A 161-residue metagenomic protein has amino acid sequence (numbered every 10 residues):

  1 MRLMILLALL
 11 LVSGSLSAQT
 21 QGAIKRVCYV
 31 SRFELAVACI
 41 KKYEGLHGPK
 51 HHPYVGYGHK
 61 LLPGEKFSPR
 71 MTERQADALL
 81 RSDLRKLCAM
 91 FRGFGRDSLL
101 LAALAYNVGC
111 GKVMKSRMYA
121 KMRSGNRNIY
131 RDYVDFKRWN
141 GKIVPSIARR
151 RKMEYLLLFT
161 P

Functional and structural regions predicted by a protein language model:
M1-M4: Positively charged n-region of N-terminal signal peptides that target proteins for export
A8, A38, P53, L99: Residue-level detector of short, conserved catalytic/binding motifs and their immediate flanks
A8-S17: Hydrophobic h-region of N-terminal signal peptides that target proteins for export in Gram-negative bacteria
S17-H47, H59-K66, M71-R92, G111-P161: Long, amphipathic alpha-helical surface segments
A23, Y54, L104-A105: Short secondary-structure boundary micro-motifs
F33, R96-L99: Loop/turn elements at helix/coil->beta-strand transitions in domains of secreted/extracellular proteins
H52-V55, H59: Early exported N-terminus immediately downstream of N-terminal targeting peptides
S98-G109: Long, amphipathic, charge-rich alpha-helical segments that form helical bundles/coiled-coils
